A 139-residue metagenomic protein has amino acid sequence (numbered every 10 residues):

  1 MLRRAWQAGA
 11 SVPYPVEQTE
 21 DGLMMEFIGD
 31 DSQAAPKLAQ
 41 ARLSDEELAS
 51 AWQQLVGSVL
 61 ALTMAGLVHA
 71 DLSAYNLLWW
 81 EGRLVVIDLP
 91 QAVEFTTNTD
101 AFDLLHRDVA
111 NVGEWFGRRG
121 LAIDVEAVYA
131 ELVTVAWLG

Functional and structural regions predicted by a protein language model:
M1-A35, L60, M64: Conserved ATP-binding subdomain of kinase catalytic cores across diverse folds
Q18-T19, Y75, Y129: Residue-level "edge-of-site" marker
D21-G22, N76, R83: Structural motif
Q33-S44: AlphaC helix of the protein kinase catalytic domain
S44-A51, T63-H69, W80-G139: C-lobe/activation-segment region of protein kinase-like
D71, Y75-L77: Catalytic-loop signature of eukaryotic-like protein kinases
